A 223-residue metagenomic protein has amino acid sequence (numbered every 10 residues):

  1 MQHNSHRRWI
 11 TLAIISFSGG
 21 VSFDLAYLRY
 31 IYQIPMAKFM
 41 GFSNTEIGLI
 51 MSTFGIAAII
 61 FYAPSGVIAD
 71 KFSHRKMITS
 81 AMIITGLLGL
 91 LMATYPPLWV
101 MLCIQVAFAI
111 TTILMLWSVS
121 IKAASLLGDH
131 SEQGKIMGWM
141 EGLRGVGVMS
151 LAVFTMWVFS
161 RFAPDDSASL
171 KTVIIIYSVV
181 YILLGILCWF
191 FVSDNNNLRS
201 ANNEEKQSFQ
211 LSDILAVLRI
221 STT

Functional and structural regions predicted by a protein language model:
I10-N44, S65: Extracytoplasmic
L49-V67: Central cavity-lining transmembrane alpha-helices of secondary-active solute carriers, predominantly the Major
R75-I78: Primarily marks hydrophobic transmembrane alpha-helices of the MFS/SLC 12-helix fold
I83-P97: C-terminal ends and interior cores of transmembrane alpha-helices in multi-pass membrane transporters/permeases
I104-L143: Cytoplasmic helix-loop-helix junction between adjacent transmembrane helices in 12-TM secondary transporters
G134-F159: Glycine-rich segments within core transmembrane alpha-helices of 12-TM secondary carriers
K171-F190: Symmetry-related core transmembrane helices of the 12-TM Major Facilitator Superfamily/SLC fold
V192-L215: Flexible cytoplasmic inter-helical loops of multi-pass small-molecule transporters
